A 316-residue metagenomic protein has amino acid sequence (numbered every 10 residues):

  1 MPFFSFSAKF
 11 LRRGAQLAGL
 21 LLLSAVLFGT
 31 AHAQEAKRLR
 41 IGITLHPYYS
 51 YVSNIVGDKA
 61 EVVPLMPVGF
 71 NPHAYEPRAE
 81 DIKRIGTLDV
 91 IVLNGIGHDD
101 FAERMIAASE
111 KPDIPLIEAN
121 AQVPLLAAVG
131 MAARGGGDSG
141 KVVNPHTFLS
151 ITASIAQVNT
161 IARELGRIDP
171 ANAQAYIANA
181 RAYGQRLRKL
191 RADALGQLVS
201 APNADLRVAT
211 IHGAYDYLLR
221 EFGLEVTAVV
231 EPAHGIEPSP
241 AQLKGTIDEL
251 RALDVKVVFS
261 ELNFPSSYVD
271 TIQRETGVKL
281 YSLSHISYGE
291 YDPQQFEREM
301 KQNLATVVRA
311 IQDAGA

Functional and structural regions predicted by a protein language model:
M1-L11: N-terminal secretory signal peptides that target proteins for export/translocation
F3, L17, A33-E35: Generic low-complexity segments that are intrinsically disordered, proline-rich and/or Lys/Arg-biased
K9, G14-L27: Bacterial N-terminal signal peptides
A33-A316: Extracytoplasmic metal-acquisition and chelation regions
